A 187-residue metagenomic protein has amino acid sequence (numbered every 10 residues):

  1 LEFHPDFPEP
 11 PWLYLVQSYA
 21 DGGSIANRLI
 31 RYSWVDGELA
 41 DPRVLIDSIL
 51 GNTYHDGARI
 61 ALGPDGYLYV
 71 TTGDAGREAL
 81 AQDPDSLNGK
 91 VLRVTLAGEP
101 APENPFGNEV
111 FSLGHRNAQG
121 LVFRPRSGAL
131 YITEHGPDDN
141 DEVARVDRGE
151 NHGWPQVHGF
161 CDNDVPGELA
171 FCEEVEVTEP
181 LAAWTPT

Functional and structural regions predicted by a protein language model:
E2-A79, G120-G136, T187: Acidic, Gly/Ser/Thr-rich repeat motifs that build Ca2+-stabilized beta-propeller blades
D6-P8, D74-T187: Beta-propeller domain segments
